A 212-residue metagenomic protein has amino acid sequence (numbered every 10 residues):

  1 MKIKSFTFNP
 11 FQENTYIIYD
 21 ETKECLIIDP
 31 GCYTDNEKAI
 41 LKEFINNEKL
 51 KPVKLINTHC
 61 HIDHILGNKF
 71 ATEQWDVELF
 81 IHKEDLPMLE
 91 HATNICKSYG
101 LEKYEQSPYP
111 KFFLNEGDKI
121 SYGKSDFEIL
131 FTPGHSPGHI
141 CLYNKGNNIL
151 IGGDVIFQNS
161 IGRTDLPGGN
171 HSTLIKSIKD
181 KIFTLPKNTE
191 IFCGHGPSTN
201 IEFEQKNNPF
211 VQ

Functional and structural regions predicted by a protein language model:
M1-E48, C141-G152: Conserved beta-strand hairpin/beta-sheet module of binuclear metal-dependent hydrolase folds, prominently
K2-K4, K51, E78, F112 (+2 more regions): Conserved beta-strand segments of alpha/beta enzyme cores
F6-T7, Y109-K111, F131-P133: Short Gly/Pro-enriched turn/cap motifs at secondary-structure boundaries
I18, T58, T132: Conserved S/T- and glycine-rich ATP-binding loop of Class I adenylate-forming
C32-S121, N207-F210: Active-site HxH/HxHxD metal-binding segment of metal-dependent hydrolases
C32-Y33, L50, I95, K119 (+1 more regions): Metallo-beta-lactamase
